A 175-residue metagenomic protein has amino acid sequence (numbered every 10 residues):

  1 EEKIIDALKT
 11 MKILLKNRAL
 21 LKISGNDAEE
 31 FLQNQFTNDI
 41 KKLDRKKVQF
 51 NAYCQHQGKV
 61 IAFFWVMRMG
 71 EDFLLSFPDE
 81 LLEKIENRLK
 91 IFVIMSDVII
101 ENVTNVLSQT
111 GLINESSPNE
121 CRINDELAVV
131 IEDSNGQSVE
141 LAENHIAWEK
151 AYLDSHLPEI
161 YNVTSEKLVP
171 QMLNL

Functional and structural regions predicted by a protein language model:
E1-L175: Basic, glycine/lysine-rich polyanion-binding surfaces/domains
